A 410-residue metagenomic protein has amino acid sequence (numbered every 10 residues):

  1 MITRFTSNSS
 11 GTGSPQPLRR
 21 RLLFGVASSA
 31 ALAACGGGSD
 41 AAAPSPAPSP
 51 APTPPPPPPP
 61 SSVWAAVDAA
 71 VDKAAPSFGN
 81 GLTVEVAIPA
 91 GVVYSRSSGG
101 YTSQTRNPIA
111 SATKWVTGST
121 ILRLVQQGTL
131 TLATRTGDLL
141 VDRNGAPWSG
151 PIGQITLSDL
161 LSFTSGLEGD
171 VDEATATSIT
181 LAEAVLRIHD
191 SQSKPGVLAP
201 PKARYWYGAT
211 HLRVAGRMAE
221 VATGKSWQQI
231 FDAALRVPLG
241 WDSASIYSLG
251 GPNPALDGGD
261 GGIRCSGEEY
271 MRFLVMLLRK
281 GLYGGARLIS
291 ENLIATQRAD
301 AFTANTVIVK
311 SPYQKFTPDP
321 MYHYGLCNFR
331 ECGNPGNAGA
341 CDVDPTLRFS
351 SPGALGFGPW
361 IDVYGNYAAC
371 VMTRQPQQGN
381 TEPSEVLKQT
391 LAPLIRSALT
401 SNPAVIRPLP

Functional and structural regions predicted by a protein language model:
M1-L18, F24-A34: N-terminal secretory signal peptides
G36-P44: Bacterial lipoprotein signal-peptidase II cleavage site
V71-S103, G240, G358-D362, Y367-M372: A short, well-structured edge-of-sheet supersecondary motif
R106, V171-M271: Catalytic-site signature segments of enzymes, centered on catalytic residues
P108-A112, L124-E168, R217, V221-D260 (+1 more regions): Active-site helix/loop module of the DD-peptidase/beta-lactamase fold, centered on the serine-lysine SxxK catalytic
L160-F163, H211-M218, G259-Y283, I294 (+2 more regions): Active-site-proximal alpha-helical segments within enzyme catalytic domains
S243-G261, C265-E268, A299-C370: Active-site Gly/Thr loop motif
Q378-P410: Short, gly/Ser/Thr-rich active-site loops of penicillin-recognizing serine hydrolases
